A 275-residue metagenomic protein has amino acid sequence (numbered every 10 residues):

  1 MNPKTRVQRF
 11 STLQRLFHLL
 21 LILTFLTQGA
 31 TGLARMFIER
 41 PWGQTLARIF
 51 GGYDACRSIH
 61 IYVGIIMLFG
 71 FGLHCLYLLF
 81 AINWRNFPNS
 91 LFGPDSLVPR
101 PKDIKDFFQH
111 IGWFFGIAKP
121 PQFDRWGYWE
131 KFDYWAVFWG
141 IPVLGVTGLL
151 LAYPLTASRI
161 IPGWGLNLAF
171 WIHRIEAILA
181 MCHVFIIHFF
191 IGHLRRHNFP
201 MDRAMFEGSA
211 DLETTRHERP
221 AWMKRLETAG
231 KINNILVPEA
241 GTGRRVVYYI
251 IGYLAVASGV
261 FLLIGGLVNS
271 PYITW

Functional and structural regions predicted by a protein language model:
M1-W275: Membrane-embedded alpha-helical bundles that constitute the cytochrome b-like, heme-associated redox core of multi-pass
